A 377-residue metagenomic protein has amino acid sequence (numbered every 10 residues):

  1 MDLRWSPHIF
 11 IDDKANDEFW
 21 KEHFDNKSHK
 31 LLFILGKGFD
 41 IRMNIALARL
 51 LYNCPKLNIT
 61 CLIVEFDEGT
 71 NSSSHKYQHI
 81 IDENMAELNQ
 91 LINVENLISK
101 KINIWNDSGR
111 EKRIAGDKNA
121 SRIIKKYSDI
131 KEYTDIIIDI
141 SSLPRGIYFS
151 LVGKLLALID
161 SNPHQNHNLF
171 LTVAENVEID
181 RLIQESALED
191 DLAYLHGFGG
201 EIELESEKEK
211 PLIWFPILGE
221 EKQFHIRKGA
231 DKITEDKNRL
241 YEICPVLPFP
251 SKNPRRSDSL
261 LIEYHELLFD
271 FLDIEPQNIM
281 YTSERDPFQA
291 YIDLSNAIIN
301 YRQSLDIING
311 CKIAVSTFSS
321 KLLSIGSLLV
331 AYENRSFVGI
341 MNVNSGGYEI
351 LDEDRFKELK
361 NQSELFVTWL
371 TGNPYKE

Functional and structural regions predicted by a protein language model:
M1-D135, L143-E377: Long, low-complexity, Lys/Arg-enriched
